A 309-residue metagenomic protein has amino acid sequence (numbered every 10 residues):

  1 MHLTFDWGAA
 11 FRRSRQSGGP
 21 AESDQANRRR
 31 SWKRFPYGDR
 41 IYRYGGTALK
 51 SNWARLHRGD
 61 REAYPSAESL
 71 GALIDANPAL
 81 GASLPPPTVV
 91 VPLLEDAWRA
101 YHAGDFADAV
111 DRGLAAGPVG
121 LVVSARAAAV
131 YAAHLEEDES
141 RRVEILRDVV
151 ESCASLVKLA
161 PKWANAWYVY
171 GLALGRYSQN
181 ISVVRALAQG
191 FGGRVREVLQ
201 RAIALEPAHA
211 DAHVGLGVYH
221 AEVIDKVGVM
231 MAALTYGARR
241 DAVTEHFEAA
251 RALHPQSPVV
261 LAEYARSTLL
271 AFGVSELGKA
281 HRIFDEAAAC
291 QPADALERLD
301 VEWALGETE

Functional and structural regions predicted by a protein language model:
M1-V184, G192-E206, G273-E309: N-terminal alpha-helical interaction modules that lie
W167-Y170, V198, H213-L216, H246 (+1 more regions): TPR/Sel1-like alpha-solenoid repeat signature
V184-L187, T235: Extracellular loop and loop/strand-boundary signature of outer-membrane beta-barrel proteins
F191-R194, T235-A242, K279: Short acidic-hydrophobic sequence patches enriched in Asp/Glu that either
L205-P255: Alpha-helical adaptor scaffolds
D211-L216, P258-L269, L299, W303: Amphipathic alpha-helical protein-interaction segments enriched in hydrophobic
E245, H254-F284: Glycine/small-residue-rich hydrophobic helix-like segments
